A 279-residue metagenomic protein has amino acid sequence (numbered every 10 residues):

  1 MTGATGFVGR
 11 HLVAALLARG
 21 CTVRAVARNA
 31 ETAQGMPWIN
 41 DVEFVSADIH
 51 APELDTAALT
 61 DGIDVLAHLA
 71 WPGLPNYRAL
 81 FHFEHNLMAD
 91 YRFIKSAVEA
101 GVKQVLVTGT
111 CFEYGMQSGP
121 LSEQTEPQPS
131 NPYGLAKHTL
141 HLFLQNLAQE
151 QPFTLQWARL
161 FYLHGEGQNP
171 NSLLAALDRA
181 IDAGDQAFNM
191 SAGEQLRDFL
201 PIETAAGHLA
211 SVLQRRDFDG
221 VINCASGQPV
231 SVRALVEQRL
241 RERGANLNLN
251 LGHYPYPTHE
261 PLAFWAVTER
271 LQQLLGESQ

Functional and structural regions predicted by a protein language model:
M1-R19: N-terminal Rossmann NAD(P)H-binding glycine-rich loop of SDR-like oxidoreductase domains
V26-E31: N-terminal Rossmann-fold cofactor-binding loop
S46-H85: NAD(P)H-binding glycine-rich loop region in Rossmannoid oxidoreductase-like domains and their noncatalytic homologs
H68, R92-P132: Conserved Rossmann-fold NAD(P)-dependent oxidoreductase catalytic core, especially the SDR/UDP-sugar
A70, L106-T110, S130, R159-F161 (+2 more regions): Active-site beta-alpha turn of Rossmann-fold NAD(P)-dependent dehydrogenases/reductases
A136-T139: Active-site helix of classical SDR
L142-R197, I202-G207, S211, Q238-L240: NAD(P)-dependent short-chain dehydrogenase/reductase
G184-D185, N189-G193, R197-Q279: C-terminal substrate-binding subdomain of Rossmann-fold SDR/epimerase-dehydratase oxidoreductases
